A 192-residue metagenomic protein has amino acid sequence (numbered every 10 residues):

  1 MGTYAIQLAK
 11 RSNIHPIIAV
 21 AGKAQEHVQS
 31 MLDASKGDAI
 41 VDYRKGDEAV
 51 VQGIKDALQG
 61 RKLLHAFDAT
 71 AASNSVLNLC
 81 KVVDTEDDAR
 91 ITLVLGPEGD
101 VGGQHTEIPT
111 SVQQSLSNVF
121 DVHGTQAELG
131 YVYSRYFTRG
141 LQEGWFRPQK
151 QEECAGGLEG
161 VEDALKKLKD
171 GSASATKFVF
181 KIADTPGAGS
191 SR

Functional and structural regions predicted by a protein language model:
M1-R192: Terminal helix/beta-alpha structural elements that buttress the NAD(P)+-binding lobe
